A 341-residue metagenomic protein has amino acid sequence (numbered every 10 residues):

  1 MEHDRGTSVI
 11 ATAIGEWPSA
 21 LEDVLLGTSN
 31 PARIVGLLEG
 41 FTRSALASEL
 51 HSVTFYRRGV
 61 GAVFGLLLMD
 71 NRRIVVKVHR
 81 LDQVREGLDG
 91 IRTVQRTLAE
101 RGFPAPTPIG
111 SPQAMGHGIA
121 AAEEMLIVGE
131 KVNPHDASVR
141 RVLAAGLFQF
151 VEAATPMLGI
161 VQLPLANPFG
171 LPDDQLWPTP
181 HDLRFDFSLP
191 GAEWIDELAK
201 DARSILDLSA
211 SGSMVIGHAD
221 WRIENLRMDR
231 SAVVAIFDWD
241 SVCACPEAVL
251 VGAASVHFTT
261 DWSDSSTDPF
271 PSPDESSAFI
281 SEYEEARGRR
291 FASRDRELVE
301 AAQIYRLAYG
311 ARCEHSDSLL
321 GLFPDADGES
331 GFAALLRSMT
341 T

Functional and structural regions predicted by a protein language model:
M1-T107, D229-R230, V234, T341: Conserved NTP-binding catalytic cores of kinases and kinase-like/nucleotidyltransferase enzymes across multiple kinase
R57-V76, P108, R203-V249, W262: Active-site acidic catalytic loop and adjacent metal/ATP-binding pocket of ATP-dependent phosphoryl transfer enzymes
L67-G159: ATP-binding pocket architecture of kinase catalytic cores
A120-P134, L176-F185, I304-L322: A glycine-centered beta->alpha junction motif in the catalytic cores of kinase/phosphotransferase enzymes
N133-E193, M214, A244: A cross-family kinase active-site recognition segment
A248-G288, Q303-G321: Active-site activation/catalytic loop segments of kinase-like enzymes and analogous catalytic loops in related
R290-A302: All-alpha amphipathic helical-bundle segments outside canonical DNA-binding/catalytic cores that form hydrophobic
C313-T341: Helical subdomain adjoining the active site within ATP-dependent kinase catalytic cores
